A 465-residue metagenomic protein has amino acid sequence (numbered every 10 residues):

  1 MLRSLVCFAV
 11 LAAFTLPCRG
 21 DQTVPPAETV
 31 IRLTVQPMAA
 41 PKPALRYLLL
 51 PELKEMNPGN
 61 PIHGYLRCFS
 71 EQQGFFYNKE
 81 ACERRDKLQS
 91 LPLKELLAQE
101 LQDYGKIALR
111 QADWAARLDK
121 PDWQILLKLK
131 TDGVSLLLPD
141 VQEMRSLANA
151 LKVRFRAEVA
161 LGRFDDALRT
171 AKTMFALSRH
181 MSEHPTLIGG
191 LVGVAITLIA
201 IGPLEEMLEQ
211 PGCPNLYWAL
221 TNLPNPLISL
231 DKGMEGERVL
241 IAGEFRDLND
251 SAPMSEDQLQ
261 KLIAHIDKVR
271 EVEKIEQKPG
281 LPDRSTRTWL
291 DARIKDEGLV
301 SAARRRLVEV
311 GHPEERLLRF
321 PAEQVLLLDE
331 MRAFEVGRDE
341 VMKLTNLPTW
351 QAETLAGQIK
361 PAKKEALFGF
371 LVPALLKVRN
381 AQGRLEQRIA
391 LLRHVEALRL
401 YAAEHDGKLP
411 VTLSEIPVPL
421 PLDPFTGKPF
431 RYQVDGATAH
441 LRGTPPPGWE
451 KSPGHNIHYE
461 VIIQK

Functional and structural regions predicted by a protein language model:
M1-L2: N-terminal secretory signal peptides that target proteins for export/translocation
L5-T15: Bacterial N-terminal signal peptides
F8, C18-K465: Short acidic linear motifs
